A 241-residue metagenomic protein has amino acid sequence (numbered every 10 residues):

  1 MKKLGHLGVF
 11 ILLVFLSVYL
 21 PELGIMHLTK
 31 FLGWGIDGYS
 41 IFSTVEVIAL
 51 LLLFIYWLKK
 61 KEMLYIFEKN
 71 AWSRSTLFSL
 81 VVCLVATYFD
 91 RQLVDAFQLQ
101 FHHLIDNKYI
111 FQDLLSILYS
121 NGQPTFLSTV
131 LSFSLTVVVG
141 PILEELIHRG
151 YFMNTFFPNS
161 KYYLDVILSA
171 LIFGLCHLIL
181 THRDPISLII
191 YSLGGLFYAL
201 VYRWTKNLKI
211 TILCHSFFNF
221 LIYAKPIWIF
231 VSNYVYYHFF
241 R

Functional and structural regions predicted by a protein language model:
G5-L20, F78-V85, V166-A170: Alpha-helical transmembrane segments
F10-K61: Alpha-helical transmembrane segments in multi-pass membrane proteins
S17-I25, E46-L51, V82, A86-D90 (+3 more regions): Alpha-helical transmembrane segments of multipass membrane proteins
H27-D37, H102-D106, T155-L164: Membrane interface segments of multi-pass transport proteins and intramembrane proteases
G33, L64-G140, S232-F240: Juxtamembrane helix-loop-helix connectors linking adjacent transmembrane helices in multi-pass membrane enzymes
F54-L64, F89-D90, V201-W204: Structural signal for the C-terminal ends of transmembrane alpha-helices and the immediately following loop
F126-R241: Transmembrane helix-loop-helix hairpins at the membrane interface of multi-pass integral membrane proteins
